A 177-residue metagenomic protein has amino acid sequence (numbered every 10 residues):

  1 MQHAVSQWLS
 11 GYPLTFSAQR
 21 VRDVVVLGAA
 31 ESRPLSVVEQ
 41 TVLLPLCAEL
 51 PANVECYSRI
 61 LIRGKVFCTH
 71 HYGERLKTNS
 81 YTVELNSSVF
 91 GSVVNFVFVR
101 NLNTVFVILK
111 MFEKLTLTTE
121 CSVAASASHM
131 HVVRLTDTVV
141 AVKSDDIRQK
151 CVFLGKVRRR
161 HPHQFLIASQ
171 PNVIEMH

Functional and structural regions predicted by a protein language model:
M1-H177: Terminal interaction-prone segments of large eukaryotic proteins
